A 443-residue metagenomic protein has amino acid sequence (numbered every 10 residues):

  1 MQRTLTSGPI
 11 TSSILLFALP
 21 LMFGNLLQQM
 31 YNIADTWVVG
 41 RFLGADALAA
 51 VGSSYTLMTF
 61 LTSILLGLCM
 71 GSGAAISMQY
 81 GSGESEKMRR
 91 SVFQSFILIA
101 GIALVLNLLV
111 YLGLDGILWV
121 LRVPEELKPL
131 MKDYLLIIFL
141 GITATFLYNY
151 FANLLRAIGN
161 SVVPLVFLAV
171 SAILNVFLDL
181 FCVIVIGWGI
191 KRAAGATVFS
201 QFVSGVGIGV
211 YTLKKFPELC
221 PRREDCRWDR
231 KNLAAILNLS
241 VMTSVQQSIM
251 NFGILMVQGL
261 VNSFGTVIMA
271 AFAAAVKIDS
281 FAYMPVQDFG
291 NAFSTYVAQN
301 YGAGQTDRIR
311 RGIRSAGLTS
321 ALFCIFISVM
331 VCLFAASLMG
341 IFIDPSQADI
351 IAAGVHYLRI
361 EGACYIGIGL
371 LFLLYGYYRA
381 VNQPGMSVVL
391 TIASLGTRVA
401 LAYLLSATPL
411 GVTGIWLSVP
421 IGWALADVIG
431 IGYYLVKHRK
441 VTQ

Functional and structural regions predicted by a protein language model:
M1-A18, I76-G141, V185-V241, V297-C364 (+1 more regions): Short alpha-helical transmembrane segments in multi-pass integral membrane proteins
L5-L43, T56-G71, A75, A100-N107 (+4 more regions): N-terminal transmembrane alpha-helices
L16-D35, I137, Y148, S171 (+5 more regions): Transmembrane helical elements of multi-pass membrane transporters/channels
L26, M30-A49, L118-E125, F181-W188 (+5 more regions): Helix-terminus/linker motif at the lipid-water interface of multi-pass membrane proteins
A45-T56, L135, A194, T266-F281 (+2 more regions): Small-residue hotspots at the loop-to-helix junctions and early N-terminal turns of transmembrane alpha-helices
L48-L108, T145-P164, A271-A335, I368-L390: Small-residue-rich hydrophobic transmembrane alpha-helices
F60-S63, N175-D179, G205-G209, F281-M284 (+3 more regions): Hydrophobic transmembrane alpha-helices of multi-pass small-molecule transporters
C69, I137-R156, P164-A172, A193-I208 (+4 more regions): Short runs within selected transmembrane alpha-helices of multi-pass transporters and secretion channels
